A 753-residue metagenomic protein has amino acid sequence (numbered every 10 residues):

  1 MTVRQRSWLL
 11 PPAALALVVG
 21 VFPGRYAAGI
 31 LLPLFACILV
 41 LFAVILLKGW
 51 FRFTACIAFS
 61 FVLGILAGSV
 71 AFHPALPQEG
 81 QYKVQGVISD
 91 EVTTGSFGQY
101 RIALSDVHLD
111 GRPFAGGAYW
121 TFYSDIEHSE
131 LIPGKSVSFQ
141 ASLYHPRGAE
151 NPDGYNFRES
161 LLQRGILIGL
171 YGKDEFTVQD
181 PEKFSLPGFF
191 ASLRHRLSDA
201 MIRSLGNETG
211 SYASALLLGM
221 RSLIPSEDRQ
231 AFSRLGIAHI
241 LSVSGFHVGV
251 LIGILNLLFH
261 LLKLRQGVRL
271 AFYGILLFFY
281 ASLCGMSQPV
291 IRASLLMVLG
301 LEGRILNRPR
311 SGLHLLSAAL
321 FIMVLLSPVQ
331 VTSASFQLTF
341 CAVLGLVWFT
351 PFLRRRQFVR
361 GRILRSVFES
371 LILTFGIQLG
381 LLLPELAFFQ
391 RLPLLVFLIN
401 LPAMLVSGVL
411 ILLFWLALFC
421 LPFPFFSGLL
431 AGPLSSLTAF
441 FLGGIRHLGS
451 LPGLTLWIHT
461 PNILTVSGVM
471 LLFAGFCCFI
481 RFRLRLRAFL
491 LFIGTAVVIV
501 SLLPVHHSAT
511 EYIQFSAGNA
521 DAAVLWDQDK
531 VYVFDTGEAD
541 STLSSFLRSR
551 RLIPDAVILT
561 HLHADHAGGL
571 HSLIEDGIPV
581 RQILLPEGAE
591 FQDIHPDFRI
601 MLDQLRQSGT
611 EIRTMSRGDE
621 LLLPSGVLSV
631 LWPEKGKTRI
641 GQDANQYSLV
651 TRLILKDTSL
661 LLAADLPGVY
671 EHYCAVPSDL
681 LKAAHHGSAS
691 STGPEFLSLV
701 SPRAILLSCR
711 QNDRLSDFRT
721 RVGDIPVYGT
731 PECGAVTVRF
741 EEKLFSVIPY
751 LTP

Functional and structural regions predicted by a protein language model:
M1-E79, Q179, F189, R292 (+1 more regions): N-terminal leader/targeting segments
M1-Y26, G303, L416-G444: Hydrophobic alpha-helical segments
T2-V3, L63-H239, S541-S545, I553 (+2 more regions): Membrane-interface helix/helix-cap signal primarily in integral membrane proteins
T2-V3, S7, Q163-L296, L301 (+2 more regions): Aromatic-rich juxtamembrane segments at the membrane interface
P12, F51-I57, L170, P225-F397 (+3 more regions): Hydrophobic alpha-helical transmembrane segments in multi-pass membrane proteins
G20, G86, S335, L381 (+2 more regions): Residue-level signal for inorganic ion chemistry
Q85, D110, I126-S142, D153 (+6 more regions): Non-globular, low-confidence helical/coil segments that flank catalytic cores
F190, R194, S198-I202, L364 (+6 more regions): Membrane-interacting alpha-helical segments
